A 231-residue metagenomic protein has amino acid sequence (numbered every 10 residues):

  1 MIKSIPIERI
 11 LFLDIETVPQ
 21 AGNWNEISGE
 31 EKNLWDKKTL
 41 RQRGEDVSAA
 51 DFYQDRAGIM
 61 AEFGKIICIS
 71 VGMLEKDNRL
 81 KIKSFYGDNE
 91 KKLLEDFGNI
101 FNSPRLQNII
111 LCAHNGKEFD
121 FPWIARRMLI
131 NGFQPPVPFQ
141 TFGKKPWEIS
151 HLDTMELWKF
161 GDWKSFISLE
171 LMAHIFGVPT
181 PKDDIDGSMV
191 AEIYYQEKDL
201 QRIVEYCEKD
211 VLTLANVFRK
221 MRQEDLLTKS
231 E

Functional and structural regions predicted by a protein language model:
M1-N99, S103: Conserved RNase H-like, two-metal-ion catalytic cores of nucleic-acid enzymes
S4-E8, G64-D88, P104-E205, K209-E231: Metal-dependent phosphoesterase core characteristic of DEDDh/y 3'-5' exonuclease domains
